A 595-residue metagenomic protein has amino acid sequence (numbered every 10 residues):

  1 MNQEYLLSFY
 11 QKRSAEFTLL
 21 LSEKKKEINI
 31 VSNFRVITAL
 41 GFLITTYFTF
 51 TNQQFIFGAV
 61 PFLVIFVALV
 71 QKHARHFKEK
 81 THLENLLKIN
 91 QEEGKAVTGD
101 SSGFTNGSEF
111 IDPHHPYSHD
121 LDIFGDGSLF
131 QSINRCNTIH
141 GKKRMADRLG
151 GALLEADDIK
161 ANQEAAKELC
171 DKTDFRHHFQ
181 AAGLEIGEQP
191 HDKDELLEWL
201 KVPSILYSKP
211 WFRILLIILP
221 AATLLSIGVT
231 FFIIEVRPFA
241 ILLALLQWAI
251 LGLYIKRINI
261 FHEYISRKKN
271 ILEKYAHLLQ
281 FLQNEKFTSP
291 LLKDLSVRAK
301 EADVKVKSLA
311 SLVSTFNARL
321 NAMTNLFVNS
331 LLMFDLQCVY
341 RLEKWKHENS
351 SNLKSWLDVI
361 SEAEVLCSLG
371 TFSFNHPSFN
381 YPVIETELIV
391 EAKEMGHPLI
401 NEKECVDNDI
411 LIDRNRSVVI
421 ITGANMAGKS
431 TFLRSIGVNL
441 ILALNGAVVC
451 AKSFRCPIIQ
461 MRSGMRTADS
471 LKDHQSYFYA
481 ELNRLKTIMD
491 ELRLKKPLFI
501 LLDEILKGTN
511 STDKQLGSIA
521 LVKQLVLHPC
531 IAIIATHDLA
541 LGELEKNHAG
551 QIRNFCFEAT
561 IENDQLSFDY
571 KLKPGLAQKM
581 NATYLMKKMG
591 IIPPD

Functional and structural regions predicted by a protein language model:
M1-A424, T431-Q460, N483-R484: Alpha-helical coupling/stalk and coiled-coil linker elements that connect catalytic or binding modules and transmit
L369-D595: ATPase nucleotide-binding head domains, primarily ABC-like/P-loop NTPase cores
